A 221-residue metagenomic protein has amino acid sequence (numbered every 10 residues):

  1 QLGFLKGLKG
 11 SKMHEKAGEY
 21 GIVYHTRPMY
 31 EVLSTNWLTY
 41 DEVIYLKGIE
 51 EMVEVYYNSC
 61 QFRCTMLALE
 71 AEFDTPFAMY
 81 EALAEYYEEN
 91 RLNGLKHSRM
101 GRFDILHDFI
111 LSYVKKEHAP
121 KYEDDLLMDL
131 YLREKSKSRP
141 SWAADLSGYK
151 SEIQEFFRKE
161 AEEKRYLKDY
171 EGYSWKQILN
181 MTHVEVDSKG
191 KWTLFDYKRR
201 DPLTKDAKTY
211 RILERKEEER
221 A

Functional and structural regions predicted by a protein language model:
Q1-L69: Conserved C-terminal portion of the radical SAM core fold that forms the substrate/S-adenosylmethionine-binding
E51-A221: Radical SAM enzyme core and accessory elements
